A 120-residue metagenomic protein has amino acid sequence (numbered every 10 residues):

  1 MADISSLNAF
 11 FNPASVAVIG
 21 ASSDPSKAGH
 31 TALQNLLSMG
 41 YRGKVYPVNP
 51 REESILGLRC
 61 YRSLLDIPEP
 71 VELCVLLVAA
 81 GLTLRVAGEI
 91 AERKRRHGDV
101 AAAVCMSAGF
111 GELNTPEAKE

Functional and structural regions predicted by a protein language model:
M1-E120: Catalytic-core regions of core metabolic enzymes, especially those transforming organic acids/acyl-group intermediates
